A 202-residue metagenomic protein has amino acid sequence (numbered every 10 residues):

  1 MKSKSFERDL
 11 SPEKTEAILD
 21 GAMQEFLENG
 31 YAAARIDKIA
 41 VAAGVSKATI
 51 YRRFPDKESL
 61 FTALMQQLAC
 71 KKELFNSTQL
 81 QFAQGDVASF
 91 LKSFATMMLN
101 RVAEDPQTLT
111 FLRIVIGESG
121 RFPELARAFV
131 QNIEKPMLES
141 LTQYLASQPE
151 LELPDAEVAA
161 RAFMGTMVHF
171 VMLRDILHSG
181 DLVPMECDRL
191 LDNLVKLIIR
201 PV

Functional and structural regions predicted by a protein language model:
M1-V45, R52-R53, E58-S59, G85: Basic, helix-initiating cap at the start of DNA-binding domains
D20, G85-E104, L109-R113, E157 (+3 more regions): Amphipathic alpha-helical segments that line or abut small-molecule/effector binding pockets and mediate allosteric
A32, E150-P154: Short, charged helix-capping/linker segments at alpha-helix termini
T62-F94, L141: Amphipathic alpha-helical linker/stalk segments
Q67-F75, D105, F122, S140 (+4 more regions): A short secondary-structure junction motif
N100-E104, Q143, A160-L182, L197-V202: Amphipathic C-terminal alpha-helical segment
V102-Q131, M172-L177: Amphipathic alpha-helical segments used for helix-helix packing
P123-E150, R189-D192: Amphipathic alpha-helical packing segments from all-alpha helical-bundle domains
